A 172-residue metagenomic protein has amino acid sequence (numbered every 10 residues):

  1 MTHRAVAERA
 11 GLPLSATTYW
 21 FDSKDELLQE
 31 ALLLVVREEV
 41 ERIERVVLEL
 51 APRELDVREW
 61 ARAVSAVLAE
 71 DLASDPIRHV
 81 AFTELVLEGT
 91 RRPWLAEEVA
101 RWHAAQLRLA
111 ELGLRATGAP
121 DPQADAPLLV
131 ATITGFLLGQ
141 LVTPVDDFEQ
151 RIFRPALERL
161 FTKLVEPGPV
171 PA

Functional and structural regions predicted by a protein language model:
M1-E30: Helix-turn-helix
E30, E41-I77, L129: Hydrophobic alpha-helical connector segments
L33-E39: Short, basic, alpha-helical segments at the C-terminal edge of helix-turn-helix-like DNA-binding modules
V40-E41, R45-V46, S74-T83, T90-T117 (+2 more regions): Amphipathic alpha-helical packing segments from all-alpha helical-bundle domains
L50, G89, Q140-P144: Secondary-structure edge/capping motif, primarily at the C-terminal ends of alpha-helices and the immediately following
W60, V86-G89: Short juxtamembrane and helix-loop transition motifs at transmembrane-helix boundaries in membrane proteins
V64, L68, F82-V86, L129-F136: Short alpha-helical scaffolding segments that buttress acidic/His motifs in well-ordered protein cores
A96, A100, R115-A172: Hydrophobic/aromatic-rich alpha-helical bundle segments in the mid-to-C-terminal region
